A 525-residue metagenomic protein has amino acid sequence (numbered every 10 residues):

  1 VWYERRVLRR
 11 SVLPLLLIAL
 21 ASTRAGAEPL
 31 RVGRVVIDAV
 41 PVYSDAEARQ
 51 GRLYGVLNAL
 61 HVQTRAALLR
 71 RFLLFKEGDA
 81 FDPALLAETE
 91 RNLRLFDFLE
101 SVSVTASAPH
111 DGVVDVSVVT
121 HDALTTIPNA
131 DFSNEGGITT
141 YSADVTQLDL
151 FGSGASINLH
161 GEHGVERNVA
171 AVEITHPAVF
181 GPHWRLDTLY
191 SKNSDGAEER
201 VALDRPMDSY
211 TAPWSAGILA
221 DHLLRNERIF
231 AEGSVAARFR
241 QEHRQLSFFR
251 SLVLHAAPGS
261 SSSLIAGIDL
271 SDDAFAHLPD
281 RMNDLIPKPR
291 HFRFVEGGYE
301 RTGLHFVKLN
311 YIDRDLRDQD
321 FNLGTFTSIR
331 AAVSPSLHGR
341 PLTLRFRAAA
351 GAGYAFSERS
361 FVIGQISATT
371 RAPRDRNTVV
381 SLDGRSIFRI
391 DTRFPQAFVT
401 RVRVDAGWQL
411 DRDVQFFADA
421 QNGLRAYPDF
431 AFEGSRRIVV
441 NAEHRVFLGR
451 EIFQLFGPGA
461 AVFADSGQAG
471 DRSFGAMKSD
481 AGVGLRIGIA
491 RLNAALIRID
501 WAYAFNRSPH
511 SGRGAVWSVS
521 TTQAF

Functional and structural regions predicted by a protein language model:
G26-Q147, N158-E162, R167-H176, L189-V201 (+1 more regions): Periplasmic polypeptide-binding modules associated with outer-membrane biogenesis and secretion
E28, L150-S156, A178-R185, S209-S215 (+7 more regions): Short loop/turn motifs that connect adjacent beta-strands in outer-membrane beta-barrel proteins
D38, D131-E135, T146-L148, H160-G164 (+16 more regions): Outer-membrane beta-barrel pore domains and translocons
L73, T325-F525: C-terminal transmembrane beta-barrel domains of outer membrane proteins
N134-E135, H163-G164, A178, S191-D195 (+9 more regions): Replace "Gram-negative outer membrane beta-barrel proteins" with "bacterial and organellar outer membrane beta-barrel
Y141-L150, N168-G181, E199-Y210, A216-I218 (+9 more regions): Feature captures outer-membrane beta-barrel proteins of Gram-negative bacteria and organelles
V169-I174, E198-D204, A216-L219, E227-V235 (+8 more regions): Outer-membrane beta-barrel translocator domains and adjoining extracellular loop/strand segments of Gram-negative
T175-M282: Transmembrane beta-barrel wall of Gram-negative outer-membrane proteins
